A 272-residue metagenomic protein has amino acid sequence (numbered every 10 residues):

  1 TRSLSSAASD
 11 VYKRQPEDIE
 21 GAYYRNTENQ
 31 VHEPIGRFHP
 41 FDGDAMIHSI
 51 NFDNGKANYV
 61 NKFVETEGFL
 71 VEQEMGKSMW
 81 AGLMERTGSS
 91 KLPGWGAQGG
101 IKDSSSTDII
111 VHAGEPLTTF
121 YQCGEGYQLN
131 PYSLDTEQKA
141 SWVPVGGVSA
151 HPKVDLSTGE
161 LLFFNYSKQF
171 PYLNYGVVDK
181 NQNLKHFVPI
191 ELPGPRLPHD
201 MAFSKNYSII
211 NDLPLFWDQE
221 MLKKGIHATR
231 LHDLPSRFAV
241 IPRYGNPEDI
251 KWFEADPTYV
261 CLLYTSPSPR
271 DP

Functional and structural regions predicted by a protein language model:
T1-A8, Y12, Y264-P272: Single conserved hydrophobic/aromatic residue that forms the stacking wall/gate of nucleotide- or nucleobase-binding
S6-M46, F52-G55, V71-K91: N-terminal regions that are enriched for targeting/export leaders and immediately downstream pro/stem segments
P34-I35, L213-L231: Short, conserved, GDST-rich strand-edge loop motifs in beta-rich repeat architectures
G43, S105, V148, L197 (+1 more regions): Beta-rich catalytic cores
A45, G124, P171-L173, S236 (+1 more regions): Repetitive beta-architecture junctions, highlighting loop-to-beta-strand starts across blade-like repeats
L70-L184: Well-ordered mid-protein domain cores that form the structural environment of catalytic cofactors
Y132-W142, K180-E191, R237-D256: Blade-edge beta-strand/turn elements of extracellular beta-propeller and related beta-sheet repeat scaffolds
N174-K180, K224-Y244: Beta-propeller blade signature
